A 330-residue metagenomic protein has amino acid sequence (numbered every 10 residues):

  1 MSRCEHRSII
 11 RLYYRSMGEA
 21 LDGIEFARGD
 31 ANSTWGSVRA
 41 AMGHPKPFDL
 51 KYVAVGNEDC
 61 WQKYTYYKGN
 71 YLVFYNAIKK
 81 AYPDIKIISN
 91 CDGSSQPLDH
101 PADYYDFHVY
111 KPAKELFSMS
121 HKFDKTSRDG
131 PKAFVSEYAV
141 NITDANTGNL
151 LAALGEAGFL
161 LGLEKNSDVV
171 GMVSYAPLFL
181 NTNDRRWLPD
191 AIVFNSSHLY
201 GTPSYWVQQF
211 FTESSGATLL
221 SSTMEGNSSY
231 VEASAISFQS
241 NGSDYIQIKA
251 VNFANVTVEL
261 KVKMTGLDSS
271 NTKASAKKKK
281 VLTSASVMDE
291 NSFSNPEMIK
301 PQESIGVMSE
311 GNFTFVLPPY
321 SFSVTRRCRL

Functional and structural regions predicted by a protein language model:
C4-R7, R11-D30: Aromatic-lined carbohydrate-binding surfaces of glycoside hydrolases
I10-R15, C91-G93, S174-F179: Short, solvent-exposed turn/loop segments enriched in Gly/Ser/Thr/Pro and often Arg
G23, V53, Y105, V173 (+3 more regions): Conserved, mostly hydrophobic/aromatic
F26-S37, A41-K165: Active-site neighborhood of glycoside hydrolase catalytic domains
G130-A235, S243-D244: Aromatic/acidic polysaccharide-binding cleft in carbohydrate-active enzymes
V231-N271, K279, S323: Carbohydrate-binding surface patches
S270-F313, L317: Acidic, Ser/Thr/Pro-rich beta/coil linker or hinge segments at domain junctions
F315-R327: Short Pro-Gly-centered flexible turn/kink motifs
